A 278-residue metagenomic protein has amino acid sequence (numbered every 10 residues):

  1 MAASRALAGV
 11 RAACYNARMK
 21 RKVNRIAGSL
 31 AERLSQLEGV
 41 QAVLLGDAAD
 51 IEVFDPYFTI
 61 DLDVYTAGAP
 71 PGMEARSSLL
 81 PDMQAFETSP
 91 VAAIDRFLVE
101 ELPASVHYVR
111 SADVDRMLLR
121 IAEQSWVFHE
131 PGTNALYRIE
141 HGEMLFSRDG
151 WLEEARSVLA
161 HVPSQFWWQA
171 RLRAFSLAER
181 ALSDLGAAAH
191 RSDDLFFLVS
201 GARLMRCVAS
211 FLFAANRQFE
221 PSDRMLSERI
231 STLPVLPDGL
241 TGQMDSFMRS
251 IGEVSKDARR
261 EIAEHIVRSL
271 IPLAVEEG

Functional and structural regions predicted by a protein language model:
A6-R18: Short, Lys/Arg-enriched N-terminal segments with co-localized hydrophobic residues within the first ~10-30 amino acids
Y15, R25, D82-A189: Conserved NTP/Mg2+-binding pocket subregion across the NTase superfamily
Y15-L44: Helical scaffold of the NTase/Pol beta-like nucleotidyltransferase catalytic core
L44-D82, A93-V109: Catalytic metal-binding acidic patch
D50, S111-A112, F219-E220: Short, solvent-exposed loop/turn segments at secondary-structure junctions
D55-F58, M117-R120, R224-L226: Short aromatic-enriched loop/helix-cap "lid" or pocket-rim segments at secondary-structure transitions that line
G150-G278: Conserved nucleotidyltransferase catalytic core and NTase-mimicking acidic/glycine-rich helix/loop elements in nucleic
